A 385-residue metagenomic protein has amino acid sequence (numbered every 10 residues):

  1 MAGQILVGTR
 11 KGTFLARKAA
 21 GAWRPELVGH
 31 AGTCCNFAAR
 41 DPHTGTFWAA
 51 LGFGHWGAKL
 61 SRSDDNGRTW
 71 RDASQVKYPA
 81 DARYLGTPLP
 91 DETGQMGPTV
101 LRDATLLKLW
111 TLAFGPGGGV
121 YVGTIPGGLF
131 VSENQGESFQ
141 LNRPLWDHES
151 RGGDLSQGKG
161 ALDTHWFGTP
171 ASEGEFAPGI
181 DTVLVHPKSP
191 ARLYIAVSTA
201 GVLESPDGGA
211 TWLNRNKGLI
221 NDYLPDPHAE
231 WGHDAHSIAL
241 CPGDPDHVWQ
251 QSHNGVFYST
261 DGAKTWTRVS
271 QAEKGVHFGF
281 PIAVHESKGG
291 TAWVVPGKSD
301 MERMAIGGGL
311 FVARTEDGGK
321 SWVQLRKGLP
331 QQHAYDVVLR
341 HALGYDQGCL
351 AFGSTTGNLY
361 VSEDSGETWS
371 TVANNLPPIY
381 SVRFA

Functional and structural regions predicted by a protein language model:
M1-A385: Extracellular glycan-interacting surfaces
